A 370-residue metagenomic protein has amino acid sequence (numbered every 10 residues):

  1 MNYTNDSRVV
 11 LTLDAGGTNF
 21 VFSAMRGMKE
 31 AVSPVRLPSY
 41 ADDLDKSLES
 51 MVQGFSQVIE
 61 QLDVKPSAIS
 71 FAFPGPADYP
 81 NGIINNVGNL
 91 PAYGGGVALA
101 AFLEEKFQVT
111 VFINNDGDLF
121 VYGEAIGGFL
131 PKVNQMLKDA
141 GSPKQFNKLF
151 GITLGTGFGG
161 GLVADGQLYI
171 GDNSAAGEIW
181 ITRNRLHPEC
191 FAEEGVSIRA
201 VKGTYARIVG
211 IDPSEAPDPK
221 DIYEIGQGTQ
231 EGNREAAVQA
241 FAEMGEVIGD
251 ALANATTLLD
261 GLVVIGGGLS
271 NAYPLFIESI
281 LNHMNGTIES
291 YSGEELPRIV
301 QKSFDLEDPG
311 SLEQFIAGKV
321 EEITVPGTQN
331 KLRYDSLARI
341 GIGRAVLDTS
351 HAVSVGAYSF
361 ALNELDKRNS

Functional and structural regions predicted by a protein language model:
M1-A68, Y79-N81, E105-Q108, K138-G141 (+1 more regions): ATP-binding/phosphotransfer module of carbohydrate and carboxylate kinases, centering on a glycine-rich
A68-S70, P76-F191, G195, S350-S370: Phosphate-binding/catalytic loop of phosphoryl-transfer enzymes
